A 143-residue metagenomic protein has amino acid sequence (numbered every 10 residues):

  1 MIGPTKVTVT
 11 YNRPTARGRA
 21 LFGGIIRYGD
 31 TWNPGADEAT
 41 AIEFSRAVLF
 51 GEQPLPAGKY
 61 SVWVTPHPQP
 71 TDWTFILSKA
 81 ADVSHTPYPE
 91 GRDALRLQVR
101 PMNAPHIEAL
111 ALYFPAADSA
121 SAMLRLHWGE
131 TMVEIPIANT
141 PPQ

Functional and structural regions predicted by a protein language model:
M1-D30, H67, A80-Q143: Primarily secretory-pathway and cell-envelope proteins
W32-S84: Mid-length scaffold segments of soluble, non-membrane domains
